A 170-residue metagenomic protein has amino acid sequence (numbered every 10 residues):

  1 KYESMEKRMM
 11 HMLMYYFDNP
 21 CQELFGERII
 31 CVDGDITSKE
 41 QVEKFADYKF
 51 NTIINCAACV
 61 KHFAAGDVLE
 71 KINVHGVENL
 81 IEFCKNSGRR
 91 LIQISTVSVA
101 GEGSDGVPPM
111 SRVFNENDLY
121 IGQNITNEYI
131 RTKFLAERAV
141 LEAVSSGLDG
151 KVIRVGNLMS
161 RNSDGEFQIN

Functional and structural regions predicted by a protein language model:
K1-T52: N-terminal Rossmann/SDR dinucleotide-binding element
C21-C31, F83-R89, A136-D149: A structural motif corresponding to the C-terminal end of an alpha-helix and its immediate exit/capping segment
F50-N55, I92: N-terminal Rossmann-like NAD(P) cofactor-binding module of classical short-chain dehydrogenase/reductase
C56-K61, S95-T96: Conserved NAD(P)H cofactor-binding loop of Rossmann-fold oxidoreductase domains
K61-G76: Short alpha-helical oligomerization interface
V74-L80, T132-V140: Conserved catalytic Lys-bearing alpha helix of Rossmann-like short-chain dehydrogenase/reductases
H75-E128, D149-K151, L158, N162: Conserved Rossmann-fold NAD(P)-dependent oxidoreductase catalytic core, especially the SDR/UDP-sugar
S160-N170: Glycine/proline-rich active-site loop of Rossmann-fold NAD(P)-dependent oxidoreductases
